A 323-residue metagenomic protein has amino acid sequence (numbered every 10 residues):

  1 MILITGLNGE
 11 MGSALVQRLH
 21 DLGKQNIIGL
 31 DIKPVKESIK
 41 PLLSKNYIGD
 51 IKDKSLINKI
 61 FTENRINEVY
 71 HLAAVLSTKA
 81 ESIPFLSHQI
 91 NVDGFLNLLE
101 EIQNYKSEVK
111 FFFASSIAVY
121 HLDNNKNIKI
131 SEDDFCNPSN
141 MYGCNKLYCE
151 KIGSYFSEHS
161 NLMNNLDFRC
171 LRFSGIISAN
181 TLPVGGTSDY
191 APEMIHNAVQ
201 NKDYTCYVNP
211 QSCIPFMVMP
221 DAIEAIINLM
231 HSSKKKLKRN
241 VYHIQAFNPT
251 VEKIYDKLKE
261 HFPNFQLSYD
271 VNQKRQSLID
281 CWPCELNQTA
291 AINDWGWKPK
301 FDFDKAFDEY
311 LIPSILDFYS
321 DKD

Functional and structural regions predicted by a protein language model:
I2-L22: N-terminal Rossmann NAD(P)H-binding glycine-rich loop of SDR-like oxidoreductase domains
P41-D53: Rossmann-fold cofactor-recognition segment
I51-I90: NAD(P)H-binding glycine-rich loop region in Rossmannoid oxidoreductase-like domains and their noncatalytic homologs
H71, L96-M141: Conserved Rossmann-fold NAD(P)-dependent oxidoreductase catalytic core, especially the SDR/UDP-sugar
A80, F135, F173-P183, E193-M217 (+1 more regions): A conserved pocket-lining segment of Rossmann-fold NAD(P)-dependent short-chain dehydrogenase/reductase
N137-R169: Active-site Tyr-X1-5-Lys
M163-N164, I176-P192, M219-P220, L229-Y242: Glycine/proline-rich active-site loop of Rossmann-fold NAD(P)-dependent oxidoreductases
Y207-N209, P215-D323: C-terminal substrate-binding subdomain of Rossmann-fold SDR/epimerase-dehydratase oxidoreductases
